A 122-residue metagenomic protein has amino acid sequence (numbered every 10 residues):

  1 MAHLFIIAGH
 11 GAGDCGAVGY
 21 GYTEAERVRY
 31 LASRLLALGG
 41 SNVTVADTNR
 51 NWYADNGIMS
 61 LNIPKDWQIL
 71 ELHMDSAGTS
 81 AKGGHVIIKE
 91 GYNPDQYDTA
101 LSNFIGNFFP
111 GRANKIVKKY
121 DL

Functional and structural regions predicted by a protein language model:
M1-Y97: Catalytic-core regions of hydrolytic enzymes
S33-G40, S102-P110: Sec-exported extracytoplasmic/periplasmic mature domains
N49-D55, F109-L122: Short catalytic/ligand-gating loop segments at beta-alpha or beta-beta junctions within enzyme catalytic domains
Y97-I105, K115, D121: Surface-exposed substrate-engagement region within the catalytic domains of secreted or surface-exposed extracellular
